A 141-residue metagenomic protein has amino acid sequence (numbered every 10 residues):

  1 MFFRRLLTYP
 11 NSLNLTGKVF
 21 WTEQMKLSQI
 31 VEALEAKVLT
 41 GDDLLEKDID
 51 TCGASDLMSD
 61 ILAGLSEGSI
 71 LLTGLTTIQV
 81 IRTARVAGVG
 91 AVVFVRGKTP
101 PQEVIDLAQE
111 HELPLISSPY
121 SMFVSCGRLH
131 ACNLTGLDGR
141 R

Functional and structural regions predicted by a protein language model:
L6-Q24: Short, Lys/Arg-enriched N-terminal segments with co-localized hydrophobic residues within the first ~10-30 amino acids
Q24-K26, L39: Intrinsically disordered, low-complexity boundary segments flanking structured domains
K26-S28, S121: Short, structural beta-strand-to-alpha-helix junction motif
A36-D42, G136: Short secondary-structure junctions
L45-K47, T51-I70, G74-R141: Feature captures the catalytic cores and cofactor-binding loops of soluble hydro-lyases/lyases that act on carboxylate
